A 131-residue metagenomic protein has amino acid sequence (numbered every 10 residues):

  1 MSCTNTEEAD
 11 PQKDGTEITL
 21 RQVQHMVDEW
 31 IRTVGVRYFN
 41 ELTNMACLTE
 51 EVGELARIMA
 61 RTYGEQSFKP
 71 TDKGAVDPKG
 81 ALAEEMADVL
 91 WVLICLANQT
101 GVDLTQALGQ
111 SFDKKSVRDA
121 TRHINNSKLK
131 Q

Functional and structural regions predicted by a protein language model:
M1-M86, L90-Q131: Flexible "arm" and connector segments at domain edges
